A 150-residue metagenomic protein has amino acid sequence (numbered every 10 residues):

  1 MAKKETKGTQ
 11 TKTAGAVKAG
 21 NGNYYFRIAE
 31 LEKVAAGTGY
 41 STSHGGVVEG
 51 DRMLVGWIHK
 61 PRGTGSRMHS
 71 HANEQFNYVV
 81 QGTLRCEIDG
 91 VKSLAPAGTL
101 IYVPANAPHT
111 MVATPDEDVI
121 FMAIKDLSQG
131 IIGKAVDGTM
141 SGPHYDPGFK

Functional and structural regions predicted by a protein language model:
M1-R52, V136-K150: A short, N-terminal "cap"/entry segment at the start of jelly-roll beta-barrel domains of the cupin/DSBH fold
G39-S41, G56-S70: Conserved short histidine dyad/triad with adjacent acidic residue
I58, N77, I101: Conserved GNAT-family N-acetyltransferase fold
G65-S66, G82-E87: Short beta-strand segments in beta-sandwich/barrel cores
N73-E74, Y78-L84: Glycine- and acidic-residue-biased ligand/ion/polar-headgroup-sensing regions
G90-A105: Short acidic-glycine-tyrosine-enriched beta hairpin
A105-I131: Ligand-binding loop in jelly-roll beta-barrel domains
